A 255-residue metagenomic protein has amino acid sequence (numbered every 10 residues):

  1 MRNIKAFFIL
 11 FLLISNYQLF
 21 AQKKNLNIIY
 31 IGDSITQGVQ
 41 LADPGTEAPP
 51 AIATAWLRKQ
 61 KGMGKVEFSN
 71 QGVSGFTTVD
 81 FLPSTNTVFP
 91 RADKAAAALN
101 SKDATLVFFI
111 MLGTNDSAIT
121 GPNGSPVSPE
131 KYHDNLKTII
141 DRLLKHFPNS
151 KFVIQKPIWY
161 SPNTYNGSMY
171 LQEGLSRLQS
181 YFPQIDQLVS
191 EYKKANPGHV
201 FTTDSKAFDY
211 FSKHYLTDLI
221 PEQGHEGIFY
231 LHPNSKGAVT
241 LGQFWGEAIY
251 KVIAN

Functional and structural regions predicted by a protein language model:
M1-K23: Bacterial Sec-dependent N-terminal signal peptides
F20-G72, N100: Serine-esterase "nucleophile elbow" of acetyl-processing enzymes
N27-G32, T36, E67-G72, L106-L112 (+4 more regions): Structural recognition of the beta-strand scaffold that forms the well-ordered cores of secreted hydrolase catalytic
S74-A96, L216-G227: Charged, often glycine-rich, active-site loop that binds/positions anionic groups
N86-K131, Y160-S161: Oxyanion-hole/transition-state-stabilizing segment in secreted/luminal serine hydrolases and related acyltransferases
M111-N115, D141-S180: Active-site segments of SGNH/GDSL-like serine hydrolases that catalyze O-acetyl group transfer/hydrolysis on lipids
Y160-K206, S235-A238: Substrate-gating cap/lid alpha-helix
E222-N255: Histidine-centered active-site loop/cap adjacent to the catalytic His in serine esterases/O-acetyl transfer systems
